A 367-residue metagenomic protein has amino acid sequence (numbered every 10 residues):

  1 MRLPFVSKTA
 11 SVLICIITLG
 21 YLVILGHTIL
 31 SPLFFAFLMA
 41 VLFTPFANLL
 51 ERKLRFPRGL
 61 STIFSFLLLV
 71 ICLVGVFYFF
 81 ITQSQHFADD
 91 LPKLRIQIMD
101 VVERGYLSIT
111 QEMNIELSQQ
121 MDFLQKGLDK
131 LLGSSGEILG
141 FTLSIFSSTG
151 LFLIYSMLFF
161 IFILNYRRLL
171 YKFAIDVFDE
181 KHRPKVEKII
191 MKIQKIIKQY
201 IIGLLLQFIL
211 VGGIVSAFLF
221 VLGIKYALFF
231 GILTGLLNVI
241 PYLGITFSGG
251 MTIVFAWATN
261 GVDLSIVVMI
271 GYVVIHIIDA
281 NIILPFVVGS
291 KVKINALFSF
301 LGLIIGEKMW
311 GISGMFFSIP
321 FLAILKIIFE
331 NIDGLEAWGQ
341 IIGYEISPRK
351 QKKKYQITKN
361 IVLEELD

Functional and structural regions predicted by a protein language model:
M1-T82, F160, L322-A323, F329-D367: Anchoring transmembrane alpha helix of integral membrane proteins
R2-Y21, Q85-I109, F141-L158, G212-L219 (+2 more regions): Hydrophobic alpha-helical transmembrane segments
S7, I145-W257, V262-V268: Alpha-helical transmembrane segments and their immediate interhelical loop/hinge regions in multi-pass membrane
A10-I14, L30-F34, L60-L67, L205-I209 (+5 more regions): Hydrophobic alpha-helical transmembrane segments
A36-A40, I71-C72, F160, I232-V239 (+7 more regions): Hydrophobic transmembrane alpha-helices
F46-L54, V76-I154, R167-R168, F173 (+1 more regions): Juxtamembrane membrane-interface segments in integral membrane proteins
K53-S65, L117-L124, R183-V186, Y226 (+4 more regions): Membrane-interface starts of transmembrane alpha-helices
S265-D367: Hydrophobic alpha-helical transmembrane segments of membrane transport and translocation systems, primarily multi-pass
